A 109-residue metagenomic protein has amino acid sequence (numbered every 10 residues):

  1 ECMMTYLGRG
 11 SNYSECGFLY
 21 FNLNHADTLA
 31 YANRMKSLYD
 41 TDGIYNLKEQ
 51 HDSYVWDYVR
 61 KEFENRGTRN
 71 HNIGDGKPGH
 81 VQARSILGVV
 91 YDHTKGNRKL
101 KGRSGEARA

Functional and structural regions predicted by a protein language model:
E1-A109: Glycosyltransferase catalytic domains, chiefly GT-A lineage
